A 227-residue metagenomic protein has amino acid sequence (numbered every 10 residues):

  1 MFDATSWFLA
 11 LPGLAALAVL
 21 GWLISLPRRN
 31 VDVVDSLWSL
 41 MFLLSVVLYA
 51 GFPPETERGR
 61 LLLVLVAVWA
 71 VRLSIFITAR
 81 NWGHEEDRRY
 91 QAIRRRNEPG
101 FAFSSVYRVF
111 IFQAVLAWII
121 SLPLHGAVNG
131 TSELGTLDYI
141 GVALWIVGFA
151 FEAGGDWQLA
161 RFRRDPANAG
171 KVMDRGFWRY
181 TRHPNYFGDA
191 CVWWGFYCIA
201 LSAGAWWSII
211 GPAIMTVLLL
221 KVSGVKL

Functional and structural regions predicted by a protein language model:
M1-F2, L23-P27, G170-M173: Short juxtamembrane and helix-loop transition motifs at transmembrane-helix boundaries in membrane proteins
A4-A18, M41-I77, F112, A117-Q158 (+1 more regions): Hydrophobic transmembrane alpha-helices
S6-A10, L26-V33: Short, N-terminal intrinsically disordered low-complexity segments that are rich in Pro/Gly and polar/charged residues
V19-N30, I75-N81: C-terminal ends of transmembrane helices
P27, I93-R96, L159-P166: Membrane-interfacial helix termini and the short, flexible loops that connect transmembrane helices in multi-pass
R28, V33-L44, E86-R108, K171-W178: Juxtamembrane helix-capping/reentrant segments at transmembrane boundaries
L73-G126: Hydrophobic alpha-helical segments and helix pairs
